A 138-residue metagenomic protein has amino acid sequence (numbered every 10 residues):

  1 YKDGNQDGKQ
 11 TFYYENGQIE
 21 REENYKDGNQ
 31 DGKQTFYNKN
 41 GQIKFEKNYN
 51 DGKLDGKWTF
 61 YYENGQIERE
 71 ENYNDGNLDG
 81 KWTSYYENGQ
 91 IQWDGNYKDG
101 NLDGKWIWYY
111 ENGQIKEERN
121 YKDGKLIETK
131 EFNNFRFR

Functional and structural regions predicted by a protein language model:
Y1-R138: Glycine/tyrosine- and acidic-biased, solvent-exposed loop/turn segments at the edges of beta-strands
